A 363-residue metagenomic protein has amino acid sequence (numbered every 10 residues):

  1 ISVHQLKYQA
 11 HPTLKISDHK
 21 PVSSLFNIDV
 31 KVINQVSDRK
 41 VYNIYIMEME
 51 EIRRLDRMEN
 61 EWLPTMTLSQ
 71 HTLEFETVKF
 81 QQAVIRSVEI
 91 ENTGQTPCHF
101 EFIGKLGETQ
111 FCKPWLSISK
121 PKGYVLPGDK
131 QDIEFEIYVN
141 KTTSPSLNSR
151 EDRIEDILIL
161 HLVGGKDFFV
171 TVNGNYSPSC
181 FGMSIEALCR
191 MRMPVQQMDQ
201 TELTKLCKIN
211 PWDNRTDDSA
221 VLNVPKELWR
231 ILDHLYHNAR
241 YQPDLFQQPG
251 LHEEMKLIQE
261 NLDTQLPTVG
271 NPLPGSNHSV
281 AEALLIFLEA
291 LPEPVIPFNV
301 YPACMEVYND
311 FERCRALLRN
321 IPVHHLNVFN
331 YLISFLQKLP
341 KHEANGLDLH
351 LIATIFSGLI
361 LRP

Functional and structural regions predicted by a protein language model:
I1-T65, S69, E101: Metal-dependent phosphoester-hydrolase catalytic domains
H11-T13, E74-E76, S119-V125: Beta-strand-rich interaction surfaces with strong enrichment in secreted/lumenal proteins
R39-T93, M183-N223: Beta-sheet-dominated interaction scaffolds and their linkers
R57-S69, T93-N148: Surface-exposed binding patches on compact interaction domains or structured appendages
V84-N92, F135, I154-L162: Buried hydrophobic-core signal for structured, non-transmembrane domains
E91-P97, G107, V163-G165, H237 (+1 more regions): Short solvent-exposed strand-capping/beta-turn motif centered on an Asx-Ser/Thr pair
D132, K141-S184: Terminal connector regions
V224-L228, L232-P363: Alpha-helical catalytic/interaction cores of small GTPase-regulatory modules
